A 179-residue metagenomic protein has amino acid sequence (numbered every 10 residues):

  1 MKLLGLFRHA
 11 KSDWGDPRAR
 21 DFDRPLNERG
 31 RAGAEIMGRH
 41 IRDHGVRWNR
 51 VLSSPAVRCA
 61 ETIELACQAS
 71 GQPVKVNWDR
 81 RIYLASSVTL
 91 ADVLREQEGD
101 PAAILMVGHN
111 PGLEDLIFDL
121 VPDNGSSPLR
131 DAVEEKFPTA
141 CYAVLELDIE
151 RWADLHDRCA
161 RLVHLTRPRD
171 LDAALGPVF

Functional and structural regions predicted by a protein language model:
K2-A85, T89, P122-S126, G176-F179: Active-site-proximal alpha-helix that buttresses catalytic centers in soluble enzyme cores
L4, A103-L105, Y142: Residue-level preference for the first positions of well-ordered beta-strands
D16, L116, L155: Residues that scaffold the ATP/ADP-binding catalytic core of kinase and kinase-like folds
H44-V46, Q97-A102: Glycine-rich phosphate-binding loop signature in dinucleotide/nucleotide-binding domains
A56-A60, N110-P111, T139: Alpha-helix N-cap/helix-start capping motif
L84, D92, Q97-D100, E114-F118: Mid-chain, well-packed structural core segment of small domains
P101-D123: A glycine-rich beta-strand to alpha-helix segment that forms a phosphate/ribose-binding loop at ligand/cofactor sites
N124-V163, P168: Domain-level recognition of soluble alpha/beta enzyme cores, biased toward histidine phosphatases/phosphomutases
